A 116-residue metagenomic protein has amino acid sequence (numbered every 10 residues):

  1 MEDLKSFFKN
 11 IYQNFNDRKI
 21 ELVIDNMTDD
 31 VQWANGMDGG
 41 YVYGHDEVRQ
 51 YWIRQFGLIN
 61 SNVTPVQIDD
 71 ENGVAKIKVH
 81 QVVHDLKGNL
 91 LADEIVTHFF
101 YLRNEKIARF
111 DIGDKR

Functional and structural regions predicted by a protein language model:
E2-K5: Amphipathic alpha-helical repeat elements characteristic of tetratricopeptide repeat
N10-I11: Generic hydrophobic alpha-helical segments
D17-Q32: Short, well-ordered alpha-helical segments enriched in acidic and aromatic residues
T28, N35, D85-L86: Acidic surface patches and DE-rich sequence motifs
Q32-V42, G113: A short gly/proline-enriched turn/hairpin at secondary-structure junctions
G40-Q50: Short beta-edge strand/loop motif at the mouth of beta-sheet-based domains
R49-R116: A beta-strand edge to alpha-helix "cap/lid" segment located at domain peripheries
